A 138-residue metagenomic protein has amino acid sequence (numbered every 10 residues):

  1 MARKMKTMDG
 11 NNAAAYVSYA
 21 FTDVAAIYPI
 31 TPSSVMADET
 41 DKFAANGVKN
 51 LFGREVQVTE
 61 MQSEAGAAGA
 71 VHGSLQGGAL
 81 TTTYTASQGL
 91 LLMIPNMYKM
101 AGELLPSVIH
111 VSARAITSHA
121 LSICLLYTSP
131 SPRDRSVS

Functional and structural regions predicted by a protein language model:
M1-L126: Thiamine diphosphate
Y127-D134: Conserved small/polar residues in nucleotide/adenosyl-binding loops
